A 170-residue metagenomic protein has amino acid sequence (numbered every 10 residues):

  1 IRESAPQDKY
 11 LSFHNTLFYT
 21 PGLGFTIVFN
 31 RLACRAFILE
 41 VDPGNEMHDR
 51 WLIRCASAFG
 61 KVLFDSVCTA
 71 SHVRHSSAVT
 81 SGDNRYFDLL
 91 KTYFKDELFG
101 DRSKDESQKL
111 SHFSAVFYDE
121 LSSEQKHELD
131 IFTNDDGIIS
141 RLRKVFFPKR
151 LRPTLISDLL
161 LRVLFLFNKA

Functional and structural regions predicted by a protein language model:
R2-D83: Conserved nucleotide-sugar donor-binding catalytic segment
I38, N45-E46, W51, A58 (+1 more regions): C-terminal subregions of glycosyltransferases and related glycan-biosynthesis enzymes
